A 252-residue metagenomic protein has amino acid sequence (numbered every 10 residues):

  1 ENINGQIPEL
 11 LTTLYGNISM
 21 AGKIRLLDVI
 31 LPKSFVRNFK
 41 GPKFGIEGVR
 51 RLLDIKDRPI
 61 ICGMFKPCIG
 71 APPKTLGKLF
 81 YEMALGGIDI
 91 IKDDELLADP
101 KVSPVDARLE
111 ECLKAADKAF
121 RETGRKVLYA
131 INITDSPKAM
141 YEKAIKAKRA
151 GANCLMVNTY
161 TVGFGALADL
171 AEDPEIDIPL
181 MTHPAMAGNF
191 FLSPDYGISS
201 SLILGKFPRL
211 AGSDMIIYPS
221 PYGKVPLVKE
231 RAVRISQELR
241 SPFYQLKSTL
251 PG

Functional and structural regions predicted by a protein language model:
E1-K40: Phosphate-/polyanion-interacting regions in eukaryotic proteins
G41-A71, D117-K126, E175-I178, T182-F191: N-terminal small/glycine-rich loop or linker at the start of catalytic domains across soluble metabolic enzymes
P59-G77, V127-A139, A187-S201, G252: Active-site mouth loops of central-metabolism enzymes
F65-P67, E95, I131-D135, V157-T159 (+2 more regions): A cross-domain feature marking catalytic cores of carbohydrate-active enzymes and several ubiquitous metabolic/repair
M83, A147: Conserved, mostly hydrophobic/aromatic
I88-L109, S220-L227: Glycine-rich, proline-tolerant flexible connector loops at the mouths of alpha/beta enzymes
K101-P104, L113-D117, L128, D135-M140 (+2 more regions): Catalytic cores of extracellular degradative/oxidative enzymes
E142-A144, A150-G252: Catalytic alpha/beta core domains of metabolic enzymes, predominantly
